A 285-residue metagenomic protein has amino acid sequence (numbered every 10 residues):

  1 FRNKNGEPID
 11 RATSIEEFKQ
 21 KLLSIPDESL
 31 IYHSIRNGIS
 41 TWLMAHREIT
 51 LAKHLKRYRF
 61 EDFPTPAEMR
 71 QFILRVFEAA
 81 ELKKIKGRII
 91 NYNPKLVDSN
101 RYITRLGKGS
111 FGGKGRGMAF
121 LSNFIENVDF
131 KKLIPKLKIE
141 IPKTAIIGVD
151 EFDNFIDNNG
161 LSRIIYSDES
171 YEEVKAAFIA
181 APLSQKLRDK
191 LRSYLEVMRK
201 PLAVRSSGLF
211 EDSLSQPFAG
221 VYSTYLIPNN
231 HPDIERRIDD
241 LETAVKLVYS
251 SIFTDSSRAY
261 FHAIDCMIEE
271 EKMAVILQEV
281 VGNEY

Functional and structural regions predicted by a protein language model:
F1-H46, H54-L55, P66: C-terminal catalytic/scaffold cores in eukaryotic proteins
T41, R47-Y285: Nucleotide/phosphate-binding sheet-loop regions of phosphoryl- and nucleotidyl-transfer enzymes
